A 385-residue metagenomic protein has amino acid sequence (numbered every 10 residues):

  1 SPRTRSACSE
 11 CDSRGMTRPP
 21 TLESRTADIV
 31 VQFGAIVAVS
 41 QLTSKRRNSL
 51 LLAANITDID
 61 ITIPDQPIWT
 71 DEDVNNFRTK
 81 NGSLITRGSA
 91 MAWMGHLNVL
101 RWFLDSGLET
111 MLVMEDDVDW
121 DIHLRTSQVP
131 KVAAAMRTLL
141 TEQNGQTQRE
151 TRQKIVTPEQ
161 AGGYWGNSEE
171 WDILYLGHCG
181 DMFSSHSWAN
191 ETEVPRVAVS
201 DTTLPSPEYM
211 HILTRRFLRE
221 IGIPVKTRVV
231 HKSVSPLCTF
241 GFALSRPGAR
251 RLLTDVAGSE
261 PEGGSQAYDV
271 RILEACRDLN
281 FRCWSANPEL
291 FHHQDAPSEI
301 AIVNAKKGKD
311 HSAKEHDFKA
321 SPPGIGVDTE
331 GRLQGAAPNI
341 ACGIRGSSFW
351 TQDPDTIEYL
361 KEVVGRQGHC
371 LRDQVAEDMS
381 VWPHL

Functional and structural regions predicted by a protein language model:
S1-M114, V118-L385: An acidic/histidine-cluster motif and surrounding catalytic segment that typifies divalent-metal-assisted enzyme active
